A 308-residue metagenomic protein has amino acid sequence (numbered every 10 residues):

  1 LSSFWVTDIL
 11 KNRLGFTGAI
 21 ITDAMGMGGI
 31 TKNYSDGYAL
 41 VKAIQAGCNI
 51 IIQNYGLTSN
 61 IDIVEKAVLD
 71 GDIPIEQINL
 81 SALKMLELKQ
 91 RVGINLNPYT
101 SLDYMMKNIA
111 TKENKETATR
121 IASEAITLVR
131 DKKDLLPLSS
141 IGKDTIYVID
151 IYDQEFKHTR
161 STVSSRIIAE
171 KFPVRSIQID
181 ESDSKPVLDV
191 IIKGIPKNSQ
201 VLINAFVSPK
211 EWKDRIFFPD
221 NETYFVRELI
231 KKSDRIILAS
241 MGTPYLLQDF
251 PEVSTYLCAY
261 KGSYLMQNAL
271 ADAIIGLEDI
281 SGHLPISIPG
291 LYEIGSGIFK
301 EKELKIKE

Functional and structural regions predicted by a protein language model:
L1-I21: Alpha-helix-loop-beta-strand connector modules within alpha/beta enzyme cores
S3, N12-R13, N33-E308: Preference for extracellular/luminal or secreted protein segments
G18-G26, I51-I52, M85: Hydrophobic faces of well-ordered beta-strands that scaffold small-molecule active sites in alpha/beta enzyme cores
G26-Y34: Active-site mouth loops of central-metabolism enzymes
